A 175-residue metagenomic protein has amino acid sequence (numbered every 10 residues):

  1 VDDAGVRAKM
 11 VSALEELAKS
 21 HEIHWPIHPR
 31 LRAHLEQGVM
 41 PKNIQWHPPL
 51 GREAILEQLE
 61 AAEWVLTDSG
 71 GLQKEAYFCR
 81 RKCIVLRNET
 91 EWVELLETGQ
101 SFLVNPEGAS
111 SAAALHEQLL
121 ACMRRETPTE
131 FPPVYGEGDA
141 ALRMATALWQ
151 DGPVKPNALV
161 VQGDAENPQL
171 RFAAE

Functional and structural regions predicted by a protein language model:
V1-S20, L31-E175: Nucleotide-activated sugar donor-binding and catalytic core shared by glycosyltransferases and related lipid-linked
H24-P26: Short beta-strand segments
